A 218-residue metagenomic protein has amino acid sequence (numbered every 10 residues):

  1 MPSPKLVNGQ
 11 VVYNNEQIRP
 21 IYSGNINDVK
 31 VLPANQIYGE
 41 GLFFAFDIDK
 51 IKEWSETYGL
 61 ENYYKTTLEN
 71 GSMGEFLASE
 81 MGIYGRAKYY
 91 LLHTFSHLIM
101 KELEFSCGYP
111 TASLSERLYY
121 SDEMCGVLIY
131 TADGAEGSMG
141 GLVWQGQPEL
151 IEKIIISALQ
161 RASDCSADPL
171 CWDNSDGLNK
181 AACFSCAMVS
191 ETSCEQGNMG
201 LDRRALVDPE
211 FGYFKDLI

Functional and structural regions predicted by a protein language model:
M1-I218: Extended, well-ordered protein cores
